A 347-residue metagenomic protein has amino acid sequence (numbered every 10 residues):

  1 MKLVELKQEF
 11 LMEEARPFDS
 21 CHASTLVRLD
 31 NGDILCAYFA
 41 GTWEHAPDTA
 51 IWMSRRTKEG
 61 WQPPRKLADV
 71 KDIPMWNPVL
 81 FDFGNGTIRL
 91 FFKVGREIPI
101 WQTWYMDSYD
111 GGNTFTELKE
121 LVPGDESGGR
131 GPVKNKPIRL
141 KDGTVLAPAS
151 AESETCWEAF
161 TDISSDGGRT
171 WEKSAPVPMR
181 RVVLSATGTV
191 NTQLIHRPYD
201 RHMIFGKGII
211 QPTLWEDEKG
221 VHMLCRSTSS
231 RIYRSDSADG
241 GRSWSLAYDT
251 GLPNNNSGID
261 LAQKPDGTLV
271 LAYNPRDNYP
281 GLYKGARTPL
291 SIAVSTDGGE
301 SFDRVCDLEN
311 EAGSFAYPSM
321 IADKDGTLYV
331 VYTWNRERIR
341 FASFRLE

Functional and structural regions predicted by a protein language model:
M1-E347: Asp-box/BNR beta-propeller blade signature and adjacent active/binding-site loops in extracellular glycan-interacting
